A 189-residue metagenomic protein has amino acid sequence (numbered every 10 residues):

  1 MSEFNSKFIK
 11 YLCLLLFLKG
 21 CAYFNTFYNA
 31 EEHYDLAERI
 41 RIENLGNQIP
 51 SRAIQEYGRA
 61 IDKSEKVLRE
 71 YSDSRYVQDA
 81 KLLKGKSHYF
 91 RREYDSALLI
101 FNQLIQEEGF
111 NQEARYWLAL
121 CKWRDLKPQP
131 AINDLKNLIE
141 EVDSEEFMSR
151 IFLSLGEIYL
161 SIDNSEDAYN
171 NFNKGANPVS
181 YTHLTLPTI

Functional and structural regions predicted by a protein language model:
C21-D62, D79: N-terminal leader/linker segments that initiate helical-solenoid repeat arrays
T182-T188: Conserved small/polar residues in nucleotide/adenosyl-binding loops
